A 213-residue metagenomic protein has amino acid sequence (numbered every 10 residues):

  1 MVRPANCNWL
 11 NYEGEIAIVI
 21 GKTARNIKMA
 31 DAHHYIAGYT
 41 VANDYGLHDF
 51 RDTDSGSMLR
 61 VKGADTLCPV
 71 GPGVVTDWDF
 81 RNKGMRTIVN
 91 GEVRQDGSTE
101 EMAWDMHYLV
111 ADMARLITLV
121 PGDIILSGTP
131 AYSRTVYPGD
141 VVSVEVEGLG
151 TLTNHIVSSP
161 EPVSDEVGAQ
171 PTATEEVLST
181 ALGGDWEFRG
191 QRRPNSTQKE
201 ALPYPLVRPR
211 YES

Functional and structural regions predicted by a protein language model:
M1, N8-I16, A37-G38, T66: Generic beta-strand structural signal
M1-V2, G139: Glycine-centered loop/turn motifs
V2-L10, A24-D31, S57-K62, V74-D77: A generic local secondary-structure boundary/capping motif
G14-K22, T40-Y45, V74, V89: Short, structured patches in soluble enzyme cores that scaffold and shape functional sites
G21-R25, E161: Short, conserved beta-turn/loop elements at beta-strand boundaries and strand-helix junctions
K28-T40: Short Gly/aromatic-enriched secondary-structure transition segments
H48-S213: Catalytic-pocket segment enriched in acidic/His residues
